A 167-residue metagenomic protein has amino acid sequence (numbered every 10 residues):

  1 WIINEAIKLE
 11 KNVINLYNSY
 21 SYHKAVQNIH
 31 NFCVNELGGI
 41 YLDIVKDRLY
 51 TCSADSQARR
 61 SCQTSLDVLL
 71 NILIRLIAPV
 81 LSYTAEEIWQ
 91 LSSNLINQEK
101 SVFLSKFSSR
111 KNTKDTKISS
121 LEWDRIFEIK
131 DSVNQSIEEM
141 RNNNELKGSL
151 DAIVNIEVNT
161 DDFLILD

Functional and structural regions predicted by a protein language model:
W1-K11, D43-S136, N143, G148-T160 (+1 more regions): Acidic, turn-prone loop/beta-hairpin segments
Y17-K24: Short helix-adjacent coil turns
V26-H30: Aromatic-lined ligand-binding clefts that engage carbohydrates, nucleic acids, or primary amines
